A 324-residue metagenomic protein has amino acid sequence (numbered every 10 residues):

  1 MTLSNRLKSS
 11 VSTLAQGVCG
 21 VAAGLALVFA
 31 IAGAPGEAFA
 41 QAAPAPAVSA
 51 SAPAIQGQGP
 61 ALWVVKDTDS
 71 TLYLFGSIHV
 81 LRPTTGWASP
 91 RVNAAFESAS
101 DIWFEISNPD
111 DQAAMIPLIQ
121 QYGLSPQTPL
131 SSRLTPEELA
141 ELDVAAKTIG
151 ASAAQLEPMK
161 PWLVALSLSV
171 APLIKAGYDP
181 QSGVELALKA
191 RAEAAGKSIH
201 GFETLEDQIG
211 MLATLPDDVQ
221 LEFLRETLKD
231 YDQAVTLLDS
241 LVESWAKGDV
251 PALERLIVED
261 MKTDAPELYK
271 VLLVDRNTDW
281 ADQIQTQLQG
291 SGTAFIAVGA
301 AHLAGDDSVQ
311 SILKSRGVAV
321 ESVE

Functional and structural regions predicted by a protein language model:
N5, S12-A34: Bacterial N-terminal signal peptides
G20, A45, L237: Alpha-helical and His/Cys-centered functional microenvironments
L25, K66-D69, Q289-G290: Short hydrophobic "helix-edge" motifs at membrane interfaces and signal-peptide entry regions
F29-A47: Signal peptide processing junction and immediate N-terminal pro/mature segment of secreted/exported proteins
V48-A54, G59-L272: Structured, acidic catalytic/metal-binding patches in enzyme active sites
E267-E324: A cross-kingdom marker for long, charged
